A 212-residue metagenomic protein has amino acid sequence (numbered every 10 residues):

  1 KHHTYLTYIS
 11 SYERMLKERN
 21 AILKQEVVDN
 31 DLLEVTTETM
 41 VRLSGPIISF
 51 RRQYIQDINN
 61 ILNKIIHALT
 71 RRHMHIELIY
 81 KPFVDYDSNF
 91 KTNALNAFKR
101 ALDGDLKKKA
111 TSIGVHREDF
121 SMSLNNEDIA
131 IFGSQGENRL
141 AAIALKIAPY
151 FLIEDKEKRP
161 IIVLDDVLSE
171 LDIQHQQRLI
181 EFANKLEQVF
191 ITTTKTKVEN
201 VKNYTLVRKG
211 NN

Functional and structural regions predicted by a protein language model:
K1-L43: A conserved P-loop NTPase coupling/switch region
D31-I161, E170, Q174, R178-E181 (+3 more regions): Conserved NTPase motor "head" modules and their coupling/switch loops across ABC/AAA+ ATPases, GTPases, and GHKL ATPases
D165-V167: Walker B catalytic acidic pair
V189, V201-L206: Conserved beta-strand scaffold positions in the cores of enzyme catalytic domains, especially in NTP/NDP-utilizing
T192-K195: H-loop/switch region of ABC-family ATPase nucleotide-binding domains
